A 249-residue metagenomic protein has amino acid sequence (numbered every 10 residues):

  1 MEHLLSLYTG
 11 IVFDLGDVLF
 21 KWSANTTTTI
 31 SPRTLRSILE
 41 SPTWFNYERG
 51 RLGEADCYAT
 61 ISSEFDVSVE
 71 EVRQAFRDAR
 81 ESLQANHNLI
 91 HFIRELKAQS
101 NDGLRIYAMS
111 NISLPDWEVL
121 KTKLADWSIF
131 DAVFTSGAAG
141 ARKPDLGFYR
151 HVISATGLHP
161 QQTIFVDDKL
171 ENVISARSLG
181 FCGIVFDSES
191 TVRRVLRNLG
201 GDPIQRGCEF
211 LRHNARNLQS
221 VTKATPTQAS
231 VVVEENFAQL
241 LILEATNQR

Functional and structural regions predicted by a protein language model:
E2-F13, S113-K223, T227-R249: Asp-based, Mg2+/Mn2+-dependent phosphohydrolase catalytic module
E2-S41, F45: Active-site neighborhood of HAD-like aspartate-dependent phosphohydrolases
L19, T43-F45, R77-L83, S113-L114 (+1 more regions): Short histidine/acidic/glycine/proline-rich micro-motifs that form metal- and phosphate-coordinating active-site loops
L39-E40, E54, V72, S113: N-terminal alpha-helical segment
N46-F76: A metal-dependent, Asp-based hydrolase signature
E64, N86, Q99-D102, K123 (+1 more regions): Alpha-helix C-cap/termination motif
Q74-Y107, L146: Short, acidic loop-to-helix structural element flanking the phosphoryl-transfer center in phosphate-processing enzymes
